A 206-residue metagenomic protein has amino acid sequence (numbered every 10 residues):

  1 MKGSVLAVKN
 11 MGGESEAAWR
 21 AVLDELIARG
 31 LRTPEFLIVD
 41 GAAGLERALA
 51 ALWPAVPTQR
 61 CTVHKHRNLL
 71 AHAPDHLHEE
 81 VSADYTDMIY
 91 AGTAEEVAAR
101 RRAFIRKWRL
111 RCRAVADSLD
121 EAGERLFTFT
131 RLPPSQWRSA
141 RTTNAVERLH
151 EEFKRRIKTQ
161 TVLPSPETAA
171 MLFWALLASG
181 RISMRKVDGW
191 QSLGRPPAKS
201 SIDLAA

Functional and structural regions predicted by a protein language model:
M1-A206: Catalytic center-proximal scaffold of phosphoryl-transfer enzymes
